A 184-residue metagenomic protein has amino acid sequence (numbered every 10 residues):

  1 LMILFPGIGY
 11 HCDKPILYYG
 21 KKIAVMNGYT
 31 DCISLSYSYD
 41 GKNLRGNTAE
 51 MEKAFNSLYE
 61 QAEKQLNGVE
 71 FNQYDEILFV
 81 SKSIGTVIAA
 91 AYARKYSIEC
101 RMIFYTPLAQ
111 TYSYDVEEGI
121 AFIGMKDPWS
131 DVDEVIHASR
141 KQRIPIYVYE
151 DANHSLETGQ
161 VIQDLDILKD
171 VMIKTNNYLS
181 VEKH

Functional and structural regions predicted by a protein language model:
L1-Q73: Serine-hydrolase catalytic machinery in alpha/beta-hydrolase-like enzymes
D13, S113, P128-E134: Conserved alpha/beta-hydrolase "acid-adjacent" motif
R45-G46, A152-I167: Catalytic histidine-centered segment of alpha/beta-hydrolase-like enzymes
Y59-L66, Q160-H184: Catalytic active-site module of serine/aspartate enzymes centered on a nucleophile-bearing elbow/loop
I77-A90: Gly/Ala-rich beta-loop-alpha elbow adjacent to hydrolase catalytic centers
S97-A109, E117-E118: A conserved short beta-strand
A121-I123, D127: Short beta-strand/loop motif that positions the catalytic acidic residue of the alpha/beta-hydrolase fold
D131-I144: Conserved loop-alpha-helix segment in the C-terminal half of the alpha/beta-hydrolase fold that carries the catalytic
